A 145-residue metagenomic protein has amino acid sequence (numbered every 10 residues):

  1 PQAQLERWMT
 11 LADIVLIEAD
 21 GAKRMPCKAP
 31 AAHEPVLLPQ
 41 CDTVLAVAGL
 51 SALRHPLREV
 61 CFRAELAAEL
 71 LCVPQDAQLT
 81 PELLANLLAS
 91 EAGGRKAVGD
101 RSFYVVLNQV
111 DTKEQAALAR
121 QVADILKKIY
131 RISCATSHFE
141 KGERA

Functional and structural regions predicted by a protein language model:
P1-L11, D20-I129: Conserved catalytic-core segment of NTP-binding enzymes
D13-V15: Ligand-binding beta-strand-loop-alpha-helix segment within the catalytic cores of soluble metabolic enzymes
I132-E143: A generic structural motif
